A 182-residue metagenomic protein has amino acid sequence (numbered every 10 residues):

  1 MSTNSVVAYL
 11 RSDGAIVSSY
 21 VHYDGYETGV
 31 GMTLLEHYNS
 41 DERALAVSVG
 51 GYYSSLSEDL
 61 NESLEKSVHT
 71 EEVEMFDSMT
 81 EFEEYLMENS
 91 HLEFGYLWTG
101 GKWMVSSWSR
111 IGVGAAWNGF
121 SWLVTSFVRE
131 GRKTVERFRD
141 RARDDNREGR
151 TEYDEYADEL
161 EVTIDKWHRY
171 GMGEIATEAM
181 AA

Functional and structural regions predicted by a protein language model:
N4-Y9: Short beta-strand scaffold segments in enzyme catalytic cores
L10-A15, W98-G101: Short acidic-glycine loop/turn motifs at beta-strand connectors
V17-S18, V105: A sequence-level detector of short linear motifs
S18-G29, I111: Short, solvent-exposed aromatic-acidic interface loops
V30-E36: Cysteine protease-like catalytic core of ubiquitin/ubiquitin-like
H37-A182: Low-complexity intrinsically disordered segments
